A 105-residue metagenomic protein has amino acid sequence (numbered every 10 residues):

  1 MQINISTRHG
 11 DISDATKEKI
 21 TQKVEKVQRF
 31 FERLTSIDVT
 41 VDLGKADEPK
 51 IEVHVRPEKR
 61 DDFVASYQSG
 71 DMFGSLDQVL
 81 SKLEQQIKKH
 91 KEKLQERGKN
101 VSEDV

Functional and structural regions predicted by a protein language model:
M1-V105: N-terminal, polar/charged subdomain of small-to-medium soluble alpha/beta proteins
